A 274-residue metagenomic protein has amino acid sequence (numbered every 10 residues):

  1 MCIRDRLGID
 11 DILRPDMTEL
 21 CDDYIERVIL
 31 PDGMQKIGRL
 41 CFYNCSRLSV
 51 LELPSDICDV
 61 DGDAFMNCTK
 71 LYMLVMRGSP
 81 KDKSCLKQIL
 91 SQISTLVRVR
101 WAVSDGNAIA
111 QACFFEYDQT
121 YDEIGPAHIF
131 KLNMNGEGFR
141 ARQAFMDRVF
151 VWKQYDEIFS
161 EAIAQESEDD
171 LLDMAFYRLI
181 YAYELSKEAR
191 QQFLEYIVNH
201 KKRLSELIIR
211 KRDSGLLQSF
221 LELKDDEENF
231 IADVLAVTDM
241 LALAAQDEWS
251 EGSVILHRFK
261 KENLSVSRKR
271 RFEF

Functional and structural regions predicted by a protein language model:
M1-K36, S46-D59, T69-I180, E188 (+2 more regions): Structural signature of tandem-repeat unit edges
G8, L185-R190, R212, R270-F274: Surface-exposed repetitive/solenoidal architectures
M66-N67, Q88-S91, Q246, E251: Short low-complexity, flexible loop/linker segments enriched in glycine and/or proline with clustered acidic
I208-R212, A245-E248: Hydrophobic/aromatic side-chain positions at a characteristic register within alpha-helices of tetratricopeptide repeats
S219-L221, A242-F274: Charge-dense, extended regions
